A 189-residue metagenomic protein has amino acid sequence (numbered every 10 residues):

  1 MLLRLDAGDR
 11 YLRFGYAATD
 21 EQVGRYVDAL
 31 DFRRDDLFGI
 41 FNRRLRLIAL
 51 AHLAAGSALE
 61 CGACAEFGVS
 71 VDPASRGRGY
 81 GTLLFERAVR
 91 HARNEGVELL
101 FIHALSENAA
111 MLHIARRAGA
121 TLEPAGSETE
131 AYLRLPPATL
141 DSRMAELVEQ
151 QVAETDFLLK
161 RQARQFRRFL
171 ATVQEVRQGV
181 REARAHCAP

Functional and structural regions predicted by a protein language model:
M1-R13, D141-R143, L147-F169, Q174-H186: A short, well-structured alpha-helix characteristic of acyl/acetyltransferase catalytic modules
G15-A63, D72: Acetyl-CoA-dependent GNAT
Y16, S106-E107, E128-T129: Conserved beta-strand edge residues that scaffold enzyme active sites
G56-A58, D72-A74, E107, P136-A138: Short coil/turn motifs at secondary-structure junctions
G62-P73, T129-A131: Conserved acetyl-CoA binding element of GNAT-fold acetyltransferases
F67-V69, L100-A104: Conserved hydrophobic beta-strand within the GNAT/NAT acetyltransferase core sheet that lines the active-site cleft
V71, G77-A92, L99, A109-R117: Conserved acetyl-CoA-binding loop-helix of GNAT-fold acetyltransferases
H103, R116-P136: Conserved catalytic-core motifs of GNAT/GCN5-like acyltransferases
